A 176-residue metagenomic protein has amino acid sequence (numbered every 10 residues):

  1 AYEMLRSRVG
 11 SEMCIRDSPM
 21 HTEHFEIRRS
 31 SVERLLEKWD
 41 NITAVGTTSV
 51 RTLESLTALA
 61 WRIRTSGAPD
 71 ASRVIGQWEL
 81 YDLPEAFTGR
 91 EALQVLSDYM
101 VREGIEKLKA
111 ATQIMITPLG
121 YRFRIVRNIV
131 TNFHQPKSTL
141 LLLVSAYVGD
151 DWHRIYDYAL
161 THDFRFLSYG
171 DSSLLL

Functional and structural regions predicted by a protein language model:
A1-G10: Single conserved hydrophobic/aromatic residue that forms the stacking wall/gate of nucleotide- or nucleobase-binding
S11-L176: Surface-exposed, charge/polar-rich loops and edge strands
